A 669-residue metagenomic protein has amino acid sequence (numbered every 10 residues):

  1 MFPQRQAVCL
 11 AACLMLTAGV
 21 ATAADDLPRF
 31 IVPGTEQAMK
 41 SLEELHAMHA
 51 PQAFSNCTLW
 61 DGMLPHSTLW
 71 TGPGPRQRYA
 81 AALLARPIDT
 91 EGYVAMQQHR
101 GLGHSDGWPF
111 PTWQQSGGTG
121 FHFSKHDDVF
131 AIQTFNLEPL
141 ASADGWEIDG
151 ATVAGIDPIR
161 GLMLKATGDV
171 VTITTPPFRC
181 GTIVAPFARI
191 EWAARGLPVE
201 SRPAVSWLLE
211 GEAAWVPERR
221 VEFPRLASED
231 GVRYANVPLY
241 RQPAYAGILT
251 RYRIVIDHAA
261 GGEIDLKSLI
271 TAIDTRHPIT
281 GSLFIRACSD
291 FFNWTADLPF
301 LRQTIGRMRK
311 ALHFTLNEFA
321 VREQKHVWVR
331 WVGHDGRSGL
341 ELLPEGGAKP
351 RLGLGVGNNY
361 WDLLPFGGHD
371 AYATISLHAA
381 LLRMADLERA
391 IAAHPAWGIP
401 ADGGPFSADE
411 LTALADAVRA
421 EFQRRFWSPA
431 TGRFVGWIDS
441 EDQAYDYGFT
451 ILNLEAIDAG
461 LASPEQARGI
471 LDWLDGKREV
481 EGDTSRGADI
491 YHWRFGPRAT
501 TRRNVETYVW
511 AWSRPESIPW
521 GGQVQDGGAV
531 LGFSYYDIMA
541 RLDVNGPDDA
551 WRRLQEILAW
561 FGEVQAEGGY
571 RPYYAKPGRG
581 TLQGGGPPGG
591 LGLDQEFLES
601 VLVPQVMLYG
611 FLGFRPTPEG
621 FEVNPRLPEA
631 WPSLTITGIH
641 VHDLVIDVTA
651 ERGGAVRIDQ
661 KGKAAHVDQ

Functional and structural regions predicted by a protein language model:
C9-A18: Bacterial N-terminal signal peptides
A21-H49, F130-L137, C180, R220 (+4 more regions): Mature N-terminal, pre-catalytic/accessory segment of carbohydrate-active enzymes
D25-A131, T271-I305, R309, Y447-D458 (+2 more regions): Substrate-binding groove/exosite segments of carbohydrate-active enzymes
P33-M48, F54, L59, L64 (+7 more regions): Active-site acid/base region of carbohydrate-active enzymes
A47, G62, H66-I88, G367-D386 (+4 more regions): Active-site core of glycosidic bond-cleaving carbohydrate-active enzymes
F121-G150: Extracellular carbohydrate-recognition regions
F123-A131, G155-P243, D257-D265, T271: Extracellular ligand-binding interfaces
E410, A417-R419, D549, N624-Q669: Beta-rich accessory regions
